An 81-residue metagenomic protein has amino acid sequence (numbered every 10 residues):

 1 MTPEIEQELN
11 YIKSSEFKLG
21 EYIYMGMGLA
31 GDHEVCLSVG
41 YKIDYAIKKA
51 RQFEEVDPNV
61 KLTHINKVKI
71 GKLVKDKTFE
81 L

Functional and structural regions predicted by a protein language model:
M1-I12, E54-L81: Short, mixed-charge low-complexity intrinsically disordered segments
L9, G20-Y22, V39, K77: Intrinsically disordered, low-complexity segments enriched in small/polar residues
I12-V35: Short aromatic-glycine-(Arg/Gly/Cys) micro-motifs in beta-strand/loop hairpins
G26-G28, V39, K67, T78: Short linear proline/tyrosine/threonine-rich motifs used for host-factor recruitment and membrane trafficking/assembly
D32-Y45: A short, exposed loop/beta-hairpin motif centered on an aromatic-Gly-Thr core
